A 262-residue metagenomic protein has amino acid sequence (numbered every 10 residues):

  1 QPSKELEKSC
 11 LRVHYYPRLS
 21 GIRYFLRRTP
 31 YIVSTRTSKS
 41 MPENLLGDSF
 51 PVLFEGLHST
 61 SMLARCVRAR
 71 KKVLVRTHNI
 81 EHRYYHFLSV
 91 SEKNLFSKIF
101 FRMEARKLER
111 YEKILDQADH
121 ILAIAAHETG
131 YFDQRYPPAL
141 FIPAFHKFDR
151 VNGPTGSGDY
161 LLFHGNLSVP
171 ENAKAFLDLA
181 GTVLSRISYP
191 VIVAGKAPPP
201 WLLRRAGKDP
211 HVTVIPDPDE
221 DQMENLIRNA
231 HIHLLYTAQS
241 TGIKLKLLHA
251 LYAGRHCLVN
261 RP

Functional and structural regions predicted by a protein language model:
L11-P42, K93-F101: A short, charged, and often flexible helix/loop element on the N-terminal side of the glycosyltransferase catalytic
K39-L46, I80-Y84, E92-I121: Membrane-proximal helix-turn-helix segments that form the acceptor-binding/catalytic region of lipid-linked
E43-S61, L74: Short N-terminal targeting/anchoring amphipathic segment
A69-S91: Active-site proximal beta-strand in glycosyltransferases
F101-V151: Donor nucleotide-sugar binding/catalytic pocket of nucleotide-sugar-dependent glycosyltransferases
F141-K208, V212-R228: Conserved catalytic-core segment of nucleotide-activated headgroup transferases in glycan assembly
I227-G242, A253-H256: Acidic donor-binding loop of glycosyltransferase active sites
K246-H249, H256-R261: Short hydrophobic beta-strand element within catalytic cores of glycosyltransferases and related nucleotide-activated
